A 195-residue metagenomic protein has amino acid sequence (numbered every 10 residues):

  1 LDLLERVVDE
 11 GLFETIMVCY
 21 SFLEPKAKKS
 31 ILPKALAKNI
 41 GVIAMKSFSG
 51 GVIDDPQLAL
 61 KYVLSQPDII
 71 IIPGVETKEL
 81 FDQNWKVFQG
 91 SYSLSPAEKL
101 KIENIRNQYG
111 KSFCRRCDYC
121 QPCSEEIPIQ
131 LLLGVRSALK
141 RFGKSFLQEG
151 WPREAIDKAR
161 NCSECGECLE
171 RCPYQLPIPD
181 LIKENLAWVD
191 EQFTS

Functional and structural regions predicted by a protein language model:
L1-G134, R141, F146-E154, D180: Beta/alpha (TIM)-barrel catalytic core signal, keyed to glycine-rich beta->alpha loops juxtaposed to Asp/Glu that bind
C114-C123, C162-C168, C172: Short cysteine clusters
S137-K140, L186: Active/binding-pocket-proximal capping segment
R141-L169, E191-S195: Short Fe-S-cluster ligation motifs
C165-N185: Short flanking/linker segments adjacent to small metal-binding domains or redox-active Cys/His motifs
I182-T194: Polybasic, low-complexity binding patches
